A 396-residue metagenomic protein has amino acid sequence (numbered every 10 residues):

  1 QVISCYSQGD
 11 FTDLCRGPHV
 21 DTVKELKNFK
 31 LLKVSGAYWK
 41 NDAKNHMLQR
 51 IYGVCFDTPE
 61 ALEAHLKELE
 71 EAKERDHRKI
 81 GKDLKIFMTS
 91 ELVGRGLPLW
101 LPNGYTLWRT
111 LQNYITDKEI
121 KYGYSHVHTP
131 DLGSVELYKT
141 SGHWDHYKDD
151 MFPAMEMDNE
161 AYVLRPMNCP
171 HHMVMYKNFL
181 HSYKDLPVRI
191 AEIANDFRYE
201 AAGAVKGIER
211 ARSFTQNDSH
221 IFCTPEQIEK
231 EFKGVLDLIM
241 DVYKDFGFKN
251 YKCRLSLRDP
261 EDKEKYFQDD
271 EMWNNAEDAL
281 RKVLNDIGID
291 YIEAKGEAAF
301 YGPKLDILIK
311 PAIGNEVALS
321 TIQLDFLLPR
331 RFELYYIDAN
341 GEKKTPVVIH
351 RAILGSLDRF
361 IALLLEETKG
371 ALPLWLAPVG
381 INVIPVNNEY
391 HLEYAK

Functional and structural regions predicted by a protein language model:
Q1-K396: NTP/phosphate- and nucleic-acid-binding module
